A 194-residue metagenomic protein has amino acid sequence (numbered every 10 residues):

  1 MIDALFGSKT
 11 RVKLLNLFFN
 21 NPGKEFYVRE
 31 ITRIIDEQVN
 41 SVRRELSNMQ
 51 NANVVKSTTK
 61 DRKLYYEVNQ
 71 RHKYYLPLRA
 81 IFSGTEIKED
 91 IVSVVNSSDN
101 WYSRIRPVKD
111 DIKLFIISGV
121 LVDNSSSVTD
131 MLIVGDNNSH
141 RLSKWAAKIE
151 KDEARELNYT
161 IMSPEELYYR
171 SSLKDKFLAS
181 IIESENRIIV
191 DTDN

Functional and structural regions predicted by a protein language model:
I2-V12, F19-S47, N51-D111, L121-S126 (+1 more regions): Catalytic core of pol beta-like nucleotidyltransferases
L114-I116: Short gly/ser/thr-rich secondary-structure transition/capping motifs
L132-D136: Short hydrophobic/aromatic beta-strand micro-patches that form the beta-sheet surface supporting nucleotide- or nucleic
